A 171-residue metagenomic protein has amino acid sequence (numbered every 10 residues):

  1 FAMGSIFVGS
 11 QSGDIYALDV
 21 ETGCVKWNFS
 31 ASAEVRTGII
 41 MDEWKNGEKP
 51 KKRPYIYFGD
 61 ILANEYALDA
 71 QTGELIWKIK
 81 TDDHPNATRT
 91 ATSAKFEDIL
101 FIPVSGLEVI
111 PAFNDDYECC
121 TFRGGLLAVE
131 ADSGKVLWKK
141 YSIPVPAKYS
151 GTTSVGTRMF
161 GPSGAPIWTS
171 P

Functional and structural regions predicted by a protein language model:
F1, S10, D19-V20, D69-A70 (+2 more regions): Short, acidic, Ser/Thr-enriched surface-loop or helix-capping motifs
F1-D14, A33-N64, T88-E118, R123-L126 (+1 more regions): Repeat-blade elements of multi-bladed beta-propeller folds
S10-V25, S30-A31: Beta-propeller domains
Q11, D19-V20, D69-A70, S105 (+3 more regions): Short, solvent-exposed loop/turn and secondary-structure capping segments
I15-L18, E65-A67, K78, L126-A128: Generic short beta-strand
C24-A31, E74-D83, K135-I143, K148-G161: Aromatic (tryptophan-biased) beta-strands that constitute blades/sheets of beta-rich domains
A63-N64, G73-L75: Accessory beta-strand-rich segments of carbohydrate-active enzymes
L68-D69, G73, T121-K135: Beta-propeller blade signature
